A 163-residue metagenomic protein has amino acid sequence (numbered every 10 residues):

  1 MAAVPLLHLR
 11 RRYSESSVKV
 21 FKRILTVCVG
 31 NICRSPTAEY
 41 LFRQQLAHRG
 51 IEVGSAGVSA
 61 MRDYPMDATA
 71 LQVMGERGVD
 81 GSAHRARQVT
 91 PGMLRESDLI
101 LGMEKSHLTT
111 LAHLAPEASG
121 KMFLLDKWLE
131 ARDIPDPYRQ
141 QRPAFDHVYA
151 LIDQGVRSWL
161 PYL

Functional and structural regions predicted by a protein language model:
M1-F21, L99, K105-L163: Phosphate-binding/catalytic loops
A2-E96: Conserved active-site segments centered on acidic
T26, L101-G102: Hydrophobic beta-strand core positions in alpha/beta domains
S35, M103-E104: Replace "coordinates the UDP/GDP/TDP-sugar" with "coordinates nucleotide-activated sugar donors
